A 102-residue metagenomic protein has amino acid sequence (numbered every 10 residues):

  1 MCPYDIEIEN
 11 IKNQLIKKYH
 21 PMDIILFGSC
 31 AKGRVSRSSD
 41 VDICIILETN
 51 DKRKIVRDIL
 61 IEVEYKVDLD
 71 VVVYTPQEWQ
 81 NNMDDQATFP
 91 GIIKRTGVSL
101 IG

Functional and structural regions predicted by a protein language model:
M1-D23, K32-R37, L47-G102: Catalytic core of pol beta-like nucleotidyltransferases
F27-S29: Glycine-rich beta-strand-to-loop/alpha-helix junction loops that act as flexible
D42-I45: Short beta-strand->loop micro-motif that forms the acidic, two-metal-ion catalytic signature in nucleotide-processing
